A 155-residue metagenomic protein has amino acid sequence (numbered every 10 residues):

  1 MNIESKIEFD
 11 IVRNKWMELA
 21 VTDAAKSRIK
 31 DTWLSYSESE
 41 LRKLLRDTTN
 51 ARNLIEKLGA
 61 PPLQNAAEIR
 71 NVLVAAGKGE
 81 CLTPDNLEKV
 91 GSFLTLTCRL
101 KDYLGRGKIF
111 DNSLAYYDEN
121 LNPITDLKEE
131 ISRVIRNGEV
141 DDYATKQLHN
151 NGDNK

Functional and structural regions predicted by a protein language model:
M1-D141: Conserved amphipathic alpha-helical "coupling/scaffold" segments that transmit conformational changes between domains
G152-K155: Extended, Lys/Arg-enriched charged tracts that mediate electrostatic binding to polyanionic substrates
